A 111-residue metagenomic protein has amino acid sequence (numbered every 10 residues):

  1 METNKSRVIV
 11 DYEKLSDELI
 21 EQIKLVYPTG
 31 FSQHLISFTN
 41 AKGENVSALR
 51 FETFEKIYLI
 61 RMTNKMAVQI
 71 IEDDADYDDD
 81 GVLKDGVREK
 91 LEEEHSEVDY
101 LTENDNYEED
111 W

Functional and structural regions predicted by a protein language model:
M1-T39: N-terminal leader/targeting segments and the first structural element of proteins
E21-L25, S47, M62-M66, E72-Y77: Surface-exposed beta-strand edges and their flanking turn/coil or helix-capping segments
S32-L59, K65: Short, structured protein-protein interaction patches enriched in aromatics and acidic/basic residues, typified by
K65-W111: DE-rich, low-complexity intrinsically disordered acidic tracts
